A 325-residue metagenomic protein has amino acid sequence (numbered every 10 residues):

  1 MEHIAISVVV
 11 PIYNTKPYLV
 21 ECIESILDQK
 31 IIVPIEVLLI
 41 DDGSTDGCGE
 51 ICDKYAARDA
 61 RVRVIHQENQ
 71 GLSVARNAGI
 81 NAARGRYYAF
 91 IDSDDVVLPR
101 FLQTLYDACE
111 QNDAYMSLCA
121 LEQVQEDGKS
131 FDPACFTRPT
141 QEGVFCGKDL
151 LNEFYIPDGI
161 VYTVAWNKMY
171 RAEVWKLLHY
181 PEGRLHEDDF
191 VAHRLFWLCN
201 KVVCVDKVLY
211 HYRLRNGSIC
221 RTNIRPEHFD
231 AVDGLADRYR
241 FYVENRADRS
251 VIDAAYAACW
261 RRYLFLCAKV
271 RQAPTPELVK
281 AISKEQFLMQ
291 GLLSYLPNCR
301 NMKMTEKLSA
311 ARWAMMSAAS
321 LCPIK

Functional and structural regions predicted by a protein language model:
I4-S7, E36, F190: Cell-envelope/extracellular polymer assembly enzymes that use nucleotide-activated donors
T15-D28: Short, well-formed alpha-helical segments that are part of the catalytic scaffolds of diverse glycosyltransferases
S25, D41-E50, E68: A conserved acidic beta->alpha catalytic loop
Q67-A83, S93: Glycine-rich, basic loop-to-helix element that forms the pyrophosphate-binding segment of sugar-nucleotide handling
Y88: Short aromatic/hydrophobic "clamp" motif used to bind/position activated sugar donors
S93-K201, R213, G217-N223: Donor-binding/catalytic cores of nucleotide-activated saccharide and glycerol-phosphate transferases/polymerases
L209-R215, T222-R249, F265-Y295: Catalytic core of nucleotide-sugar-dependent glycosyltransferases
Q272-K325: Membrane-interface aromatic/basic loop that binds lipid-linked glycans or pyrophosphate carriers, typified by
